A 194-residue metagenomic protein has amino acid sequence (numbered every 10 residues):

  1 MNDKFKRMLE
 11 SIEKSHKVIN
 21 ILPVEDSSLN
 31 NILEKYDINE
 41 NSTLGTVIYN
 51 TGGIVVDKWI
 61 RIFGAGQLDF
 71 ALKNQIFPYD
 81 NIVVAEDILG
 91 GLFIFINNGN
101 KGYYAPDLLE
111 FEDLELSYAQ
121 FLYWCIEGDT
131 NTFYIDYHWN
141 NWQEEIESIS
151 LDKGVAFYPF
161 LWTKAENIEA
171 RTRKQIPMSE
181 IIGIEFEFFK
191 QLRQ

Functional and structural regions predicted by a protein language model:
M1-Y103, I146-Q194: A surface-exposed partner-binding patch
K58, Y123, H138-N141, L161: Residues in intrinsically disordered, low-complexity segments of regulatory proteins
G102-Y137: Compact, glycine/acidic-enriched structural inserts
T130, D136-L151: Acidic, serine/threonine- and proline-rich low-complexity regulatory tracts
